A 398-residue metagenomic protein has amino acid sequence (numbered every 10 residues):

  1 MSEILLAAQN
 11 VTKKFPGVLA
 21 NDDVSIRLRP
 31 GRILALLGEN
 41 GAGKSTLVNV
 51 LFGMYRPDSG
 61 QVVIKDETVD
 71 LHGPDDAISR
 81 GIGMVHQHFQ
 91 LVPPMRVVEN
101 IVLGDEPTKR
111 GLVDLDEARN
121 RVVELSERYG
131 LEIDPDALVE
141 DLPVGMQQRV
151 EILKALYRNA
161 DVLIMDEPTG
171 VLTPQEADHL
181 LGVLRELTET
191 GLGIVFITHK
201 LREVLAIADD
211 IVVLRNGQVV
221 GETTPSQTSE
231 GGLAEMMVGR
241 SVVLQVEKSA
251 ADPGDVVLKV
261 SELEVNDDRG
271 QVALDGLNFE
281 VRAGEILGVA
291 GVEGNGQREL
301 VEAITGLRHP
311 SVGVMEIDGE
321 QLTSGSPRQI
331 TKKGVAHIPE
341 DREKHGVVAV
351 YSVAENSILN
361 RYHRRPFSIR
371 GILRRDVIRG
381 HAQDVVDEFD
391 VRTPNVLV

Functional and structural regions predicted by a protein language model:
S2-V398: Glycine-rich phosphate-binding loops of nucleotide-dependent enzymes
